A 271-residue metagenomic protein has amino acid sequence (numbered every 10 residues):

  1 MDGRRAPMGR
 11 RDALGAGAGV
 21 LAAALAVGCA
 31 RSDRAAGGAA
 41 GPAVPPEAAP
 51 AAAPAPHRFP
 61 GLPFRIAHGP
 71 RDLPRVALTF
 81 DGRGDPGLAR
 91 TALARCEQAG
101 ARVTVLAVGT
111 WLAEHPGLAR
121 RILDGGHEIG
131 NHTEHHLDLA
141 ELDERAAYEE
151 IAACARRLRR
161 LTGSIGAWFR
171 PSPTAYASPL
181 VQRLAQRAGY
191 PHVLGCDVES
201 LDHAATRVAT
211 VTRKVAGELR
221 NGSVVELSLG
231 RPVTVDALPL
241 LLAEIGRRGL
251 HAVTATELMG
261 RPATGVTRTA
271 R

Functional and structural regions predicted by a protein language model:
M1-A24: N-terminal secretory signal peptides and thylakoid transit peptides that target proteins across membranes
G9, D72-L73, A99, G125 (+3 more regions): Residue-level preference for short coil/turn positions at secondary-structure junctions
R11-D12, S32, P171: Hydrophobic alpha-helical segments, especially transmembrane helices and their immediate juxtamembrane helical caps
L25-A43: C-terminal region of N-terminal signal peptides and the immediate post-cleavage residues of exported proteins
A40-D72, A99, A113, P232-R271: C-terminal domain-boundary segment and adjacent tail
P50-E150, R157: Active-site beta->alpha N-cap acidic-glycine motif
T91, L137-T269: Catalytic domains of cell-wall/extracellular-matrix polysaccharide-remodeling enzymes, centered on de-N-acetylation
